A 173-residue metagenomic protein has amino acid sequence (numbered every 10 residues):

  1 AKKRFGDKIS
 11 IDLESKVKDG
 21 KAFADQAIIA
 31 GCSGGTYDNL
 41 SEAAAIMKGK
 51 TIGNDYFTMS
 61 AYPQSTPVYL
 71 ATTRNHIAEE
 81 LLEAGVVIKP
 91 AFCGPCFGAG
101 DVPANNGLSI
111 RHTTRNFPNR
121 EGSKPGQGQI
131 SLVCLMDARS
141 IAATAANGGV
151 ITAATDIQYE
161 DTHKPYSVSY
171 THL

Functional and structural regions predicted by a protein language model:
A1-G53, A61-H76, E80-E83, P90: Accessory "access/gating" subregions that flank catalytic or transport cores
D25-A27, F57-S60, V86-I88, G107-I110 (+1 more regions): Structural motif
A44-T51, G85-K89, T114, P118 (+1 more regions): Structural signal for hydrophobic packing residues in well-ordered secondary-structure cores of soluble enzyme domains
G53-M59, I151-D161: Flexible, glycine/charged-enriched surface loops at secondary-structure junctions
F57-S60, P90-C93, S140-A145, H163-K164: Short C-terminal domain-edge/linker segments immediately following a structured domain
Y62-S65, G94-A104, I157-S167: A glycine-rich phosphate-binding loop feature that marks nucleotide/adenosyl-phosphate handling sites
A71-S140: Thiamine diphosphate
T171-H172: Conserved small/polar residues in nucleotide/adenosyl-binding loops
